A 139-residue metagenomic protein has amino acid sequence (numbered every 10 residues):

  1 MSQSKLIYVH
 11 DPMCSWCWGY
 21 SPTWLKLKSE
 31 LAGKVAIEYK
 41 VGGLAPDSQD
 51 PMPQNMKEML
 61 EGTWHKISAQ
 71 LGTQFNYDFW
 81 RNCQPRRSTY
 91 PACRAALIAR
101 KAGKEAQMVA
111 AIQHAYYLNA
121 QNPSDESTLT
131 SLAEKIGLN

Functional and structural regions predicted by a protein language model:
S2-I7: Extreme N-terminal starter segment of soluble prokaryotic enzymes
H10-M13: Short pre-active-site segment immediately N-terminal to redox-active cysteine/selenocysteine motifs in thiol-based
W18-Q121, D125-E126: Structural alpha/beta surface segment adjacent to cysteine/selenocysteine redox centers across thiol/disulfide enzymes
S127, S131-A133: Amphipathic alpha-helical substructures
E134-N139: Short, intrinsically disordered, charge-balanced linker/junction segments flanking boundaries in proteins
